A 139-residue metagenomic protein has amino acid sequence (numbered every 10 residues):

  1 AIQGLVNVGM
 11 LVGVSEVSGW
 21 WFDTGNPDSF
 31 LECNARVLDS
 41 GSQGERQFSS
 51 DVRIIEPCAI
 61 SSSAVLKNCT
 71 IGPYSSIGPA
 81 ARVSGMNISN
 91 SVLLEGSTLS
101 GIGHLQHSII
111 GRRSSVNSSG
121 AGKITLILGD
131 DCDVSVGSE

Functional and structural regions predicted by a protein language model:
A1-E139: Left-handed beta-helix
